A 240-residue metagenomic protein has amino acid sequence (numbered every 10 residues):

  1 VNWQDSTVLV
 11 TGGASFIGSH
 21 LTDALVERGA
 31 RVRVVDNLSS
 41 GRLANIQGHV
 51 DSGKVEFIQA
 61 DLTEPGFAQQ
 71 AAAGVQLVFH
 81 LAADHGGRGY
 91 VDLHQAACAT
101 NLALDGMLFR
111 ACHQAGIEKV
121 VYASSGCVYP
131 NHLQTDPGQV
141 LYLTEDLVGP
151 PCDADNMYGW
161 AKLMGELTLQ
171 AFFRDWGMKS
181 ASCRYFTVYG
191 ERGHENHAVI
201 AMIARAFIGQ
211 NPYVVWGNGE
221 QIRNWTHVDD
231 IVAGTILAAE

Functional and structural regions predicted by a protein language model:
V1-V188, D229, A239: N-terminal Rossmann-like NAD(P)+-binding domain of SDR-like oxidoreductases, especially those catalyzing
W3, C152, H194-H197, Q210: A generic fold-level signal
Y90, Y213-G217: Short, hydrophobic secondary-structure boundary micro-motifs
T135-G138, E195-R205: A glycine/serine/threonine-rich, flexible loop-to-helix segment that serves as the NAD(P) cofactor-binding "lid"
F172-R174, K179, I200-Y213, W225-E240: Alpha-helical substrate-binding/gating segment
Y189-N196, G219-A233: Substrate-binding strand-loop-helix patch in Rossmann-like NAD(P)-dependent oxidoreductase/epimerase domains
